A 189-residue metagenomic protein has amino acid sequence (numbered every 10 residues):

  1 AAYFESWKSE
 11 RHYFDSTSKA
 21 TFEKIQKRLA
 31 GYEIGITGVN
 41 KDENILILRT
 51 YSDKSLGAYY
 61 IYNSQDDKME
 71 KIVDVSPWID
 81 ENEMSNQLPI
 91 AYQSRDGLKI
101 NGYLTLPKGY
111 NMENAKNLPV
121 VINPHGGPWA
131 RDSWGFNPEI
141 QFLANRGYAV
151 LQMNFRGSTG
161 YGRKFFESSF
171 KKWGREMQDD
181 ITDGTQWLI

Functional and structural regions predicted by a protein language model:
A1: Gly/lys/ser-thr-rich phosphate-binding loops in alpha/beta enzymes that coordinate phosphoanhydride or phosphate groups
F4-E5, Y51: Short loop/turn segments immediately following the C-termini of beta-strands
S6-K8, G127-P128: A short, flexible beta-alpha/helix-coil linker loop
K8-F22, S55-Y60: Structural motif
T17, R28, Q65-D67: Alpha/beta-hydrolase-fold serine-hydrolase catalytic core, especially in secreted/extracellular enzymes
K19-G31: A short helix->beta-strand "capping" segment at the edge of beta-propeller domains
Y32-I36: A short linear hydrophobic-aromatic micro-motif
T37-I189: Serine-hydrolase catalytic core recognition
